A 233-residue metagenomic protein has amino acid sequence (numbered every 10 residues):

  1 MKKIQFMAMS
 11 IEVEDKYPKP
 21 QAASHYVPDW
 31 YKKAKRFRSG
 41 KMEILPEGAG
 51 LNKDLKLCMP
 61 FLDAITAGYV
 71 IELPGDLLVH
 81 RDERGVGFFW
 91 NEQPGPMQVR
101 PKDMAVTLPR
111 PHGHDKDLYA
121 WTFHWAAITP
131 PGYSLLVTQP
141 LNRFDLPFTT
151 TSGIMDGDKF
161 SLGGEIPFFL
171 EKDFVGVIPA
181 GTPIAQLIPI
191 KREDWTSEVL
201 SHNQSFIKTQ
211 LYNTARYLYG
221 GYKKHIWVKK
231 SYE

Functional and structural regions predicted by a protein language model:
M1-G163, P167-E233: Non-catalytic terminal segments and appended small domains
